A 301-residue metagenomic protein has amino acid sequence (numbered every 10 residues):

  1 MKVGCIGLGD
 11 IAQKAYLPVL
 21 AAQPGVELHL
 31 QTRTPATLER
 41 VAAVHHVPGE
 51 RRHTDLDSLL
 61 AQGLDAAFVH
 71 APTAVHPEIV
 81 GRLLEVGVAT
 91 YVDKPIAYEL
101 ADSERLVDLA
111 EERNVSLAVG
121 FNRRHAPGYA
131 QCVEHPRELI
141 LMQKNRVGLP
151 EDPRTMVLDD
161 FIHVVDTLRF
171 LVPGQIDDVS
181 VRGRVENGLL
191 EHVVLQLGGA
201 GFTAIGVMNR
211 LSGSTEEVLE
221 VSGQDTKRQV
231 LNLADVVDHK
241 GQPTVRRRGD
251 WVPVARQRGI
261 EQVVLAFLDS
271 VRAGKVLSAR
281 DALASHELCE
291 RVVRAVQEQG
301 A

Functional and structural regions predicted by a protein language model:
M1-H46, L268: N-terminal Rossmann-like dinucleotide-binding module
A12, V92, L117-V119: Hydrophobic residues in well-ordered beta-strands that form the structural core
E27, A89, S116: Residue-level detector of anion-binding/catalytic polar loops
L30, S58, A66-F68, V115 (+1 more regions): C-terminal helix-rich "cap/oligomerization" subdomain common to oxidoreductases
H45-Y91, P95-R105: Beta-loop-alpha module in the N-terminal Rossmann-like domain of NAD(P)-dependent dehydrogenases, especially those
A97-L149: A contiguous active-site-proximal alpha/beta segment in oxidoreductase catalytic domains
G148-E216: Rossmann-like dinucleotide-binding domain that binds NAD(P)(H)
G201-L265, K275-S278: NAD(P)-dinucleotide binding in Rossmann-like oxidoreductases
